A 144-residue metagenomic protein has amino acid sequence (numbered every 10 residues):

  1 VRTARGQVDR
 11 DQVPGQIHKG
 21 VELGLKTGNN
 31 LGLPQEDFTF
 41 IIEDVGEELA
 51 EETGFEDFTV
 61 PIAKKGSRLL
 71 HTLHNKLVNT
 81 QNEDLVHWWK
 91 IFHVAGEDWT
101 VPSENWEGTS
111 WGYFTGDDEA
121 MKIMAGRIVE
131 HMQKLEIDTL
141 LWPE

Functional and structural regions predicted by a protein language model:
V1-P143: Iron-sulfur-cluster electron-transfer modules
